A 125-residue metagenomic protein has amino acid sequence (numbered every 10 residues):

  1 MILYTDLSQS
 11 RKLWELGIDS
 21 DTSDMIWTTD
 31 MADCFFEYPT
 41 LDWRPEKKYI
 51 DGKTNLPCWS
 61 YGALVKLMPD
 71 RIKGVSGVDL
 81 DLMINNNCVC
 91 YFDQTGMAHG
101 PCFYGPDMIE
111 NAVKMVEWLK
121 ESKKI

Functional and structural regions predicted by a protein language model:
M1-I125: Glycine-rich anion-binding surface patch
